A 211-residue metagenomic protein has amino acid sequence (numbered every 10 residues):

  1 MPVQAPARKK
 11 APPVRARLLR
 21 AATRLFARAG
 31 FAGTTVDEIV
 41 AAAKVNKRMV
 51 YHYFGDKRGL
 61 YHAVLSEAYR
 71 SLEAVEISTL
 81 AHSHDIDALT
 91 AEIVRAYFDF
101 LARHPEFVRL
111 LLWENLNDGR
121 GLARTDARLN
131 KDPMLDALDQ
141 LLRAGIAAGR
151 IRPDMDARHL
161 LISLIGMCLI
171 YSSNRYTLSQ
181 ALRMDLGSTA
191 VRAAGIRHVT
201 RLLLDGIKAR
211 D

Functional and structural regions predicted by a protein language model:
M1-V3, A96-R103, D132-A148, S163-D211: C-terminal peripheral helix-coil segments that are non-catalytic and often amphipathic
P2-V3, V64-I93, L122-A123, K131-M134: Amphipathic alpha-helical linker/stalk segments
R17, A21, L25-G59, A63-V64: Helix-turn-helix
R28-A32, H104, A148: Short coil/turn segments at alpha/beta junctions that flank glycine-rich nucleotide-binding fingerprints
A102-R124, N174-L182: Amphipathic alpha-helical segments used for helix-helix packing
L112-R143: A contiguous binding-surface segment within folded domains or other stable secondary-structure elements
